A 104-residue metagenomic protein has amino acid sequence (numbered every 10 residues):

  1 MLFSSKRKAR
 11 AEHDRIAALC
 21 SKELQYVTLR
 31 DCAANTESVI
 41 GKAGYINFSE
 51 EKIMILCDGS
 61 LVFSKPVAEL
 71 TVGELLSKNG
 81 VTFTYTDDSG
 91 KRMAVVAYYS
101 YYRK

Functional and structural regions predicted by a protein language model:
M1-A43: Anionic N-terminal interaction surfaces
L19, K78, K91-V95: Short linear sequence motifs
S21-E23, E51-K52, K104: Solvent-exposed, well-ordered amphipathic alpha-helical segments that flank/support binding or catalytic loops
L29-C32, N47-S49, F83, V96-S100: Short beta-strand element of the conserved SAM-dependent methyltransferase core
A34-G80, T86-S89: Phosphoinositide-binding peripheral membrane targeting modules
G90-K104: Canonical phosphoinositide-binding patch of PH/PH-like domains
